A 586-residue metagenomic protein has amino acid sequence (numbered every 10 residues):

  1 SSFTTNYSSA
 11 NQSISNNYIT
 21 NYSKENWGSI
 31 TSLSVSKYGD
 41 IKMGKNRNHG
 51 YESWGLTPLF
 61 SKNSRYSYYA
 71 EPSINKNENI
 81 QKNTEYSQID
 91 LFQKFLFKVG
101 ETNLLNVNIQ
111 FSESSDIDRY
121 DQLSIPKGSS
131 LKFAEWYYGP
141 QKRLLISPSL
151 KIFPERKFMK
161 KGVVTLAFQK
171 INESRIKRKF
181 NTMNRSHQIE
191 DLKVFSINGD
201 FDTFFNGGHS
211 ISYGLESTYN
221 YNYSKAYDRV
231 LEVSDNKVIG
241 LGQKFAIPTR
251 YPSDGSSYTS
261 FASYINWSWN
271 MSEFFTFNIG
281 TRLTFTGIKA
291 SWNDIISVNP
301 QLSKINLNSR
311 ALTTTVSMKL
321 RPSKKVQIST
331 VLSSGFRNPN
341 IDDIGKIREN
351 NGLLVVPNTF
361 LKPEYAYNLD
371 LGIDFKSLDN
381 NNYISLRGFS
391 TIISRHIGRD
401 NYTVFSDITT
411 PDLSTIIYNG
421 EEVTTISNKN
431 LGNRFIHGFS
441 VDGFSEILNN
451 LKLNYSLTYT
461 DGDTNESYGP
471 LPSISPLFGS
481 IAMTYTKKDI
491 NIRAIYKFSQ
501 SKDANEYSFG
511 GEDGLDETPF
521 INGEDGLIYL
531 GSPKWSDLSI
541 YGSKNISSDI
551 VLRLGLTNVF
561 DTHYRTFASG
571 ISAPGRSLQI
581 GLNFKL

Functional and structural regions predicted by a protein language model:
T5-N11, K24-N26, V35-G39, F111-S115 (+13 more regions): Transmembrane beta-strands of outer-membrane beta-barrel pores
N11-K37, N48-D116, K142-L144, K151 (+3 more regions): Transmembrane beta-barrel wall of Gram-negative outer-membrane proteins
K82-Q88, K98-M159, K170-L192: Flexible loop and strand-edge segments within Gram-negative outer membrane beta-barrel domains
S115, K170-S174, F285-I296, N306 (+5 more regions): Surface-exposed extracellular loop regions of Gram-negative outer-membrane beta-barrel proteins, predominantly
F133-S149, F153-E155, P252-Y258, S303-T313 (+6 more regions): Outer-membrane beta-barrel signature, preferentially recognizing the C-terminal barrel domain of Gram-negative
S210-S323, N338, R348-N351: Signature of Gram-negative outer-membrane beta-barrel scaffolds
S272-E273, F285-T286, F389-I393, F405 (+3 more regions): Gram-negative outer-membrane beta-barrel transporters
S317-K319, D370-D374, P574-L586: Outer-membrane beta-barrel "beta-signal"
